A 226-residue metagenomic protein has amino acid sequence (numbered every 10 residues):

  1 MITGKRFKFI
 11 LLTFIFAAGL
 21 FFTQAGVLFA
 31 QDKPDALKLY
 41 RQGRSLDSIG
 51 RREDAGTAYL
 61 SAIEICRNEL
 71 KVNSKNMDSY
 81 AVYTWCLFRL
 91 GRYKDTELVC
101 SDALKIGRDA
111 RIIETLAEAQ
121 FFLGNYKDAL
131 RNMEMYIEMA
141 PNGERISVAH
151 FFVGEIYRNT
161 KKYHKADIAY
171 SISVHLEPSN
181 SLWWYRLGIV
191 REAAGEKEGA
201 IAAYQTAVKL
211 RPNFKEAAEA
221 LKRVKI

Functional and structural regions predicted by a protein language model:
Q24-D78: N-terminal leader/linker segments that initiate helical-solenoid repeat arrays
A36, M77-D78, A110-R111, E144-S147 (+2 more regions): Helix-start (N-cap) detector for alpha-helical repeat units in TPR-like alpha-solenoids, especially tetratricopeptide
S48, R89, F122-L123, N159-T160 (+2 more regions): Register position in tetratricopeptide repeats
R67, S74, G107-R108, P141-E144 (+2 more regions): Short coil turns that delineate tetratricopeptide repeat
